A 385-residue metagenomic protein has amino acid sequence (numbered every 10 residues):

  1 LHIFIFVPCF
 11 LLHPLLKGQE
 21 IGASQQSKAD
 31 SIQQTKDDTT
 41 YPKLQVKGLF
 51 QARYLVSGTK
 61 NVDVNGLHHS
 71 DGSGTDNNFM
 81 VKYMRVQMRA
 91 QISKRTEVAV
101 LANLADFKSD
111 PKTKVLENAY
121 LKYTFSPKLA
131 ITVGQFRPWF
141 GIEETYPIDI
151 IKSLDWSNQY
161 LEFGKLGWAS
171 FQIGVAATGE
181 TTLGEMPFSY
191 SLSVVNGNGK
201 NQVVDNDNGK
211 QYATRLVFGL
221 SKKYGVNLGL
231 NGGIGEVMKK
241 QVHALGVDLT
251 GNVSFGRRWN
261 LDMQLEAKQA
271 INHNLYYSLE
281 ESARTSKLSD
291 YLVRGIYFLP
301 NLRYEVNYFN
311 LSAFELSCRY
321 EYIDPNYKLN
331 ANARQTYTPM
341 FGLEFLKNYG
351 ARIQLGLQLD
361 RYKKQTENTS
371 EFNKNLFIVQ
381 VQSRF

Functional and structural regions predicted by a protein language model:
H2-H13: Bacterial N-terminal signal peptides
L15-N61, F385: N-terminal periplasmic/intermembrane-space "pro-region" immediately following the signal or transit peptide
A29-S31, G66-G72, W156-L161, N198-G199 (+4 more regions): Extracytoplasmic loops and strand-loop junctions of Gram-negative outer membrane beta-barrel proteins
T39, N65, S221-N326, Q335-Y337: Detector for outer-membrane/organellar transmembrane beta-barrel domains, recognizing the amphipathic beta-strand
T39-V62, S73-K200, N208-K210, V217-G225 (+5 more regions): Outer membrane beta-barrel
G58-N65, S109-L116, T145-D149, N201-N208 (+4 more regions): Outer-membrane beta-barrel translocator domains and adjoining extracellular loop/strand segments of Gram-negative
M340-Q358: C-terminal closing repeat unit and adjoining cap/tail of repeat-based domains
F372-F385: Outer-membrane beta-barrel "beta-signal"
